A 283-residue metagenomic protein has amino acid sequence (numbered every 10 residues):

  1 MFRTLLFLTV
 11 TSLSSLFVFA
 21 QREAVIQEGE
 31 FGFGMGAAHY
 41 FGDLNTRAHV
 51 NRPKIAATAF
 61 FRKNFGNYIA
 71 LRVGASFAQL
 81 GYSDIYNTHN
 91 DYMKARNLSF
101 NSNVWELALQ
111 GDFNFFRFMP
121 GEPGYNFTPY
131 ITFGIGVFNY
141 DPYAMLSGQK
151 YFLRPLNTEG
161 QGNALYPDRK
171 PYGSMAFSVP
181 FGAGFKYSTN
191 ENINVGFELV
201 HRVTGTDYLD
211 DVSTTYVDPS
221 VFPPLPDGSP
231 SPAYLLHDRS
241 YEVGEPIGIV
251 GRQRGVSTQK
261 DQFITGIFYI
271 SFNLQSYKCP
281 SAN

Functional and structural regions predicted by a protein language model:
Q21-N64, P142, D261-I267, S271-Y277: Short glycine/proline- and aromatic-enriched beta-strand/turn motifs that initiate or cap beta-hairpins
V25-F31, N67-I69, W105, P123-P129 (+3 more regions): Outer-envelope beta-barrel architecture signal
F33-A37, A59-K63, L109-F115, F133-I135 (+3 more regions): Residues on the lipid-exposed face of transmembrane beta-strands in outer-membrane beta-barrel proteins
Y40-T46, G81-Y86, P120, Y140-M145 (+3 more regions): Outer-membrane beta-barrel proteins
F41-R47, Y92-F100, F118, L165-P171 (+1 more regions): Extracellular loop and loop/strand-boundary signature of outer-membrane beta-barrel proteins
Y68-L71, M119, N192-V195, S276-P280: Repeated loop/turn-to-beta-strand initiation elements of outer-membrane beta-barrel proteins
I69-P155: Gram-negative (and chloroplast) outer-membrane scaffold detector with strong preference for beta-barrel transmembrane
V137-Q259: Outer-membrane beta-barrel transmembrane domain signature
